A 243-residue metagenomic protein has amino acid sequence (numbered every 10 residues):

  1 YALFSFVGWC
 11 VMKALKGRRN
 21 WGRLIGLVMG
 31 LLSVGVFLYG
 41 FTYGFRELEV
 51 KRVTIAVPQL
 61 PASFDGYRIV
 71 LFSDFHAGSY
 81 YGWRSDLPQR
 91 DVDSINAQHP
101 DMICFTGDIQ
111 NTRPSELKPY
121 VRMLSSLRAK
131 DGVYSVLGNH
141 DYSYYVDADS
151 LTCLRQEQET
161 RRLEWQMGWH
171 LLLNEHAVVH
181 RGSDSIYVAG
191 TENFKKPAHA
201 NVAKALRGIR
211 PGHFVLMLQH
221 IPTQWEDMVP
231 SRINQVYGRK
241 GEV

Functional and structural regions predicted by a protein language model:
Y1-R46: Non-catalytic terminal accessory segments
L15-L32, I55-P61, L87-P100: Short, charge-rich amphipathic segments
I25-G26, G30, G35-F37, T42 (+5 more regions): Short, well-ordered helical secondary-structure segments
S33-L60, S79-D86: Hydrophobic alpha-helical transmembrane segments in integral membrane proteins
S63-V243: Soluble catalytic domains of enzymes that build or remodel membrane lipids, polysaccharides, and related
